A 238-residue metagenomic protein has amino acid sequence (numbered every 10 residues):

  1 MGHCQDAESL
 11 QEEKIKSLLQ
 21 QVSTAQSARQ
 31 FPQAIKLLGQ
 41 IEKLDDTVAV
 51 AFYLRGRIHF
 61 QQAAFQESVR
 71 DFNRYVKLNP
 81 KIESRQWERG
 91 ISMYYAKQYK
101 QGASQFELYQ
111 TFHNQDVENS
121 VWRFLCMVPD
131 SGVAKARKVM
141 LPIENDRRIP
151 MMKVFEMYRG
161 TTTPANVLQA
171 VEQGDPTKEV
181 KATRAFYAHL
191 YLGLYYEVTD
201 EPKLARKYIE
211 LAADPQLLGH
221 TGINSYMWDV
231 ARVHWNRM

Functional and structural regions predicted by a protein language model:
S27-A28, Q61-Q62, Y95-A96, P129 (+2 more regions): Register position in tetratricopeptide repeats
Q40-I41, R74-Y75, L108-Y109, I143 (+1 more regions): Canonical positions in the second alpha-helix
L44, L78, F112-H113, D146 (+2 more regions): Structural marker of alpha-solenoid helical repeat scaffolds
